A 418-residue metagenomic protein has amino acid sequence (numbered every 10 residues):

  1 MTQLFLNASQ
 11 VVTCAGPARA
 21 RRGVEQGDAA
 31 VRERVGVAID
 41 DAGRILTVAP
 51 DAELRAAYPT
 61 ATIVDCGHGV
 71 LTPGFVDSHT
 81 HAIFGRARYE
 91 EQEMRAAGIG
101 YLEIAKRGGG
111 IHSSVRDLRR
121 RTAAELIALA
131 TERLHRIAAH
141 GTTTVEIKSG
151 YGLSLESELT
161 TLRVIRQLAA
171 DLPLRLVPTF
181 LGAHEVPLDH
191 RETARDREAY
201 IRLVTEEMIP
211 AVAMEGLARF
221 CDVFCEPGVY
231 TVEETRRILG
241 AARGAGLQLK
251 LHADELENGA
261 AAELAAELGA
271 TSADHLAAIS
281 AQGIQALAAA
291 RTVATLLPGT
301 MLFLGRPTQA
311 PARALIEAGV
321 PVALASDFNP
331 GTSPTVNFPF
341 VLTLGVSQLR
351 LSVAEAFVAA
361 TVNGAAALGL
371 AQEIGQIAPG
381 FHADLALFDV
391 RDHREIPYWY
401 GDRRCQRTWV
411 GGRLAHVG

Functional and structural regions predicted by a protein language model:
M1-L6: Extreme N-terminal starter segment of soluble prokaryotic enzymes
A8, V37, G43, H68 (+14 more regions): Divalent metal-coordination and catalytic microenvironments
C14-T72: Histidine-rich, glycine-flanked metal-binding segment
A61-L129: Metal-associated gating/positioning segment near the N- to mid-region
H112-L129, H135, T143-A260: Metal-coordinating catalytic core of metallo-dependent amide/deamination hydrolases
H140, E215-G216, A245, L268 (+3 more regions): Structural motif
Q248, N258-Q376, F388-R394, Y400-D402 (+1 more regions): Active-site-adjacent C-terminal substructures of enzyme catalytic domains
T408: Short aromatic-centered micro-motifs
